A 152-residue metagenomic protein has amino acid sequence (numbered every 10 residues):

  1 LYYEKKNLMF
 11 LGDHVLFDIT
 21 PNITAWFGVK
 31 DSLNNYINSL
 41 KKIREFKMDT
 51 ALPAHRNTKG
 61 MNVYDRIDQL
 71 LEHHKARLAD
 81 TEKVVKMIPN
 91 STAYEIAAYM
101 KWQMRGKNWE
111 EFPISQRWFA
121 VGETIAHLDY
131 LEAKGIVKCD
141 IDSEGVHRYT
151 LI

Functional and structural regions predicted by a protein language model:
L1-A79: Metallo-beta-lactamase
K83-I152: C-terminal regulatory/interaction regions
